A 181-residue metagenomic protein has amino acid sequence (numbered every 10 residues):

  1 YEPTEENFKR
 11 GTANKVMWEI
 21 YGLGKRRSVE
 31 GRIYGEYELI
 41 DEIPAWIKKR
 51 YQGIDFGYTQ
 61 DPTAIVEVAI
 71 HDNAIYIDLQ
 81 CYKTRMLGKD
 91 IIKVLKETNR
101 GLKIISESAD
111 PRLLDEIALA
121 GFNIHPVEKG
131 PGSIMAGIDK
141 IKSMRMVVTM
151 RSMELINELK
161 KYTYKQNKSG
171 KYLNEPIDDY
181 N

Functional and structural regions predicted by a protein language model:
Y1-I54: ATPase catalytic-site recognition across NTP-hydrolyzing enzymes
P3, I20-L23, E36-L39, G53 (+6 more regions): Intrinsically disordered, low-complexity regions enriched in small/polar residues
R27, Y58-T59, P111-R112: Short, solvent-exposed loop/turn segments at secondary-structure junctions
W46-A69: Gly/Thr-rich phosphate-binding beta-strand-loop-beta motif of the actin/hexokinase/Hsp70
V66-E175: Mg2+-dependent endonuclease catalytic cores in nucleic-acid-processing enzymes, primarily RNase H-like
I177-N181: Charge-patterned, long linear interaction tracts outside catalytic cores
